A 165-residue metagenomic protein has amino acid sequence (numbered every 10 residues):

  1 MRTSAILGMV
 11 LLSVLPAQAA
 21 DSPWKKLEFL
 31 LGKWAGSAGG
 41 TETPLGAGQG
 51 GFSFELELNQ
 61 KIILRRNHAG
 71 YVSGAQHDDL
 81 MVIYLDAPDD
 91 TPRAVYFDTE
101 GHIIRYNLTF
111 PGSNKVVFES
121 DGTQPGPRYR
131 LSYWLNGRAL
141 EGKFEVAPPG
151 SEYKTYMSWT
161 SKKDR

Functional and structural regions predicted by a protein language model:
M1-L7: Bacterial N-terminal signal peptides that target proteins for export
L7-L11, T43: Hydrophobic transmembrane signal anchors and adjacent membrane-proximal interface regions, especially in viral
V10-Q18: Hydrophobic h-region of N-terminal signal peptides that target proteins for export in Gram-negative bacteria
A19-R165: Hydrophobic small-molecule pocket/channel-lining residues, especially in calycin-type beta-barrels
